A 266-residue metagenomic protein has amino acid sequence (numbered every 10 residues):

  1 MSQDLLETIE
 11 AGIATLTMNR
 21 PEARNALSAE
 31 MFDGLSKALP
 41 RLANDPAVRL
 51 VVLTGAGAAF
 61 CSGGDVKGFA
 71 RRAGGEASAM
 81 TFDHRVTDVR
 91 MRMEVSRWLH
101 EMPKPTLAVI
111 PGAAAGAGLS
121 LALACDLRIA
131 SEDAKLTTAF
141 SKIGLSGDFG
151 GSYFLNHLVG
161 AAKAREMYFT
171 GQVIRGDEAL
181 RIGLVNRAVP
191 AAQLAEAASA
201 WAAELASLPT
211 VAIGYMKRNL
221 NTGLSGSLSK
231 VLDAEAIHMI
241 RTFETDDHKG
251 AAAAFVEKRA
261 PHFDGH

Functional and structural regions predicted by a protein language model:
M1-A56, A253: Conserved CoA-thioester-binding segment of acyl-CoA-metabolizing enzymes
L16, R20, L35, L53 (+7 more regions): Terminal peptide-recognition signature
E30, G34, M91, W98 (+3 more regions): Charged catalytic carboxylate motif
D33-K37, T87-M91, T222: Short gly/ser/thr-rich secondary-structure transition/capping motifs
G55-R97, A114, G144, S227: Glycine- (often His-adjacent) and acidic-residue-rich active-site loop that binds/positions the CoA thioester
R97-V211, I240-A253, E257-R259, H266: Crotonase-fold acyl-CoA enzyme core
K142, R175, L224-K230, I237-H238: Localized chelating/binding microdomains that coordinate divalent metal ions or stabilize phosphate-bearing
